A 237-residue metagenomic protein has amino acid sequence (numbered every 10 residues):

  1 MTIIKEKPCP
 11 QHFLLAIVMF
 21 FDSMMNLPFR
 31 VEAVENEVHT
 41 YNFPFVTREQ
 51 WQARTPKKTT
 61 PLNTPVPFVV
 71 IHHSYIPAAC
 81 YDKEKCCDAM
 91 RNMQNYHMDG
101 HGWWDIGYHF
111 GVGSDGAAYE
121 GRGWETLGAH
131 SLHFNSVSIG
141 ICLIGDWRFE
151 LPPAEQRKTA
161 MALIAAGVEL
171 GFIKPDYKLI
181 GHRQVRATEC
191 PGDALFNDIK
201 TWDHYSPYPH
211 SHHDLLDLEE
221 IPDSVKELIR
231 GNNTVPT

Functional and structural regions predicted by a protein language model:
T2-I76, G113-T237: Basic/polar, cationic surfaces and motifs that engage anionic cell-wall and phosphate/carboxylate ligands
N63-G100: Active-site acidic/histidine clusters and adjacent loop/turn architecture that either coordinate catalytic ions
G100-W104, S114: Glycine-/small-residue-enriched capping loops at alpha/beta junctions
